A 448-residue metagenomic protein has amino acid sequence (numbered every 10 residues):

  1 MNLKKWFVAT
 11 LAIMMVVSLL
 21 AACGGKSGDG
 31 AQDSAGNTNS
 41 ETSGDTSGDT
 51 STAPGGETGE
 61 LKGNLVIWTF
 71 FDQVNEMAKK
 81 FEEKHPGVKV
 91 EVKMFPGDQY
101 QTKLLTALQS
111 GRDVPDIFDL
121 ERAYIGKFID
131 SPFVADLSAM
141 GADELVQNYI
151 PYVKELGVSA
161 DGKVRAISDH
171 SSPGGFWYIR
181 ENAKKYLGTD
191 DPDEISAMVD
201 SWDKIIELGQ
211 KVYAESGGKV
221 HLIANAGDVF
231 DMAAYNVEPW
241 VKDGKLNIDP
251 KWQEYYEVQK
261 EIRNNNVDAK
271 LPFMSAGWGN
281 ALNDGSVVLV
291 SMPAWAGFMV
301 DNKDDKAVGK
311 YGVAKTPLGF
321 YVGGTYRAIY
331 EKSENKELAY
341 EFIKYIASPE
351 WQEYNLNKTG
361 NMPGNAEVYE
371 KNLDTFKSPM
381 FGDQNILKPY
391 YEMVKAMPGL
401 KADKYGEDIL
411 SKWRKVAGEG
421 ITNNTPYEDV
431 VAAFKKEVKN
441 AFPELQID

Functional and structural regions predicted by a protein language model:
M1-N64, E83, K439-D448: Short, low-complexity disordered leader/linker segments with a strong preference for bacterial N-terminal type II
A53, E121-G175, D203-I206, K306-K315 (+1 more regions): Hinge/lid segment of periplasmic solute-binding proteins
T58-F71, V88-K93, D116-I117: Short, well-ordered beta-strand elements
K80-P151, K163, K185-L187, N280-A281 (+3 more regions): Extracytoplasmic "Venus flytrap"/periplasmic binding protein-like
E83, D143-L145, V158-D228, W240-K270 (+2 more regions): Helix-loop-helix "hinge/cap" segment bordering the ligand-binding cleft or interdomain interface
K89, K303-E367, K415: Extracytoplasmic/periplasmic substrate-recognition and gating elements
L222-N225, N236-A314, E337, E341: Extracytoplasmic ligand-binding clamshell segments of periplasmic binding protein
N357-E419, P443-D448: Long, aromatic- and glycine/proline-rich binding clefts that accommodate carbohydrate-like moieties
